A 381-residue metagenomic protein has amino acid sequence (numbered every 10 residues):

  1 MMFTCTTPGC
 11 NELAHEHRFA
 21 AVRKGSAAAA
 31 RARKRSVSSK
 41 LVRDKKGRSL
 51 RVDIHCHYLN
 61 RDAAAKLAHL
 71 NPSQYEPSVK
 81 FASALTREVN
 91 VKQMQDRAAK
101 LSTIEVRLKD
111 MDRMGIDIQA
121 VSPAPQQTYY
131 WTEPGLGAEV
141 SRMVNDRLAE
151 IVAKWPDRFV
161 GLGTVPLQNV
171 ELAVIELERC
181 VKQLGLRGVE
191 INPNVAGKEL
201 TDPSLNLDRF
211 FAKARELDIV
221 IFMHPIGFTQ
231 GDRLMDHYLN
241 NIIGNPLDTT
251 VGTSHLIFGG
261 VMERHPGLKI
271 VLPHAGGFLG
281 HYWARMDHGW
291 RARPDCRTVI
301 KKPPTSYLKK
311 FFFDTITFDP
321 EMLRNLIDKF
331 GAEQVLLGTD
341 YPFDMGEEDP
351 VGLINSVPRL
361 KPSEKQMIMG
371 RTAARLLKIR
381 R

Functional and structural regions predicted by a protein language model:
M1-L50, I54, D62-I118, D146-K154 (+6 more regions): Mid-to-C-terminal alpha-helical segments outside catalytic/metal-binding sites
V52-C56, Q119-V121, V160-G163, V189-I191 (+4 more regions): Hydrophobic faces of well-ordered beta-strands that scaffold small-molecule active sites in alpha/beta enzyme cores
H57, I226-G227, G276, P342: Catalytic metal-binding/acid-base residues of hydrolase active sites
R61, G231, L279-W283, H288 (+1 more regions): Short acidic/glycine-rich loop or secondary-structure boundary segments that cap or lie
A63-E76, G135-E139, L177, L207 (+2 more regions): Aromatic- and acidic-residue-enriched segments that line the glycan-binding/catalytic groove of carbohydrate-active
D117-G259: Active-site gating/metal-coordination segments in enzymes
T250-T253, A292-R297, T315-D319: A general structural motif
G260-L308: Aromatic-lined glycan-binding groove of carbohydrate-active enzymes
